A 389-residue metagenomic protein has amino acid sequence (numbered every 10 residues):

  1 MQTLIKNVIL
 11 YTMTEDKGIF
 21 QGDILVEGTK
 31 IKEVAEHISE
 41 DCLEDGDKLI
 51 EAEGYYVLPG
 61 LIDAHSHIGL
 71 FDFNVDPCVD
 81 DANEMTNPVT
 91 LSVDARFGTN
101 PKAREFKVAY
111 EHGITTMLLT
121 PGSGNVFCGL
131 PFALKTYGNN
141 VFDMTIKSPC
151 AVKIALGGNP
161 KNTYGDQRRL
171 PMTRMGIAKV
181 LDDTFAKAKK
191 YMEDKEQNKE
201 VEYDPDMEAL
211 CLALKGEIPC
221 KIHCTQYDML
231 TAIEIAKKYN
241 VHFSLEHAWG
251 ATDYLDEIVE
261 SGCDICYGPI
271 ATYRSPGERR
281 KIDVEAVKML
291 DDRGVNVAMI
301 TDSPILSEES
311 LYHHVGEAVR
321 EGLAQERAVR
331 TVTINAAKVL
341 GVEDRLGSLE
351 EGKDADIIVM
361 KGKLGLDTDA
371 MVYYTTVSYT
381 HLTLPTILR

Functional and structural regions predicted by a protein language model:
M1-L43, Y55, G362-G365: N-terminal metal-binding scaffold of metallo-dependent hydrolase/deaminase domains
V8, T29, G54, H65 (+4 more regions): Divalent metal-coordination and catalytic microenvironments
Y55-P121: Metal-associated gating/positioning segment near the N- to mid-region
F73, D80-T86, T90-S92, P269-A271 (+2 more regions): His/Asp/Glu-enriched, well-ordered alpha-helical/loop segment that forms or immediately abuts the divalent-metal
N74-T99, Y137-N140, A155-G157, N162-T163 (+1 more regions): Active-site gating loops and adjacent loop-to-helix segments of metal-dependent hydrolytic enzymes
A133-E234, K238-Y239, A271, P276 (+1 more regions): Metal-coordinating catalytic core of metallo-dependent amide/deamination hydrolases
A236-H242, E260-C266, V295: Glycine-enriched alpha-helix->loop->beta-strand junction motifs that scaffold or abut catalytic
H381-R389: Single conserved hydrophobic/aromatic residue that forms the stacking wall/gate of nucleotide- or nucleobase-binding
